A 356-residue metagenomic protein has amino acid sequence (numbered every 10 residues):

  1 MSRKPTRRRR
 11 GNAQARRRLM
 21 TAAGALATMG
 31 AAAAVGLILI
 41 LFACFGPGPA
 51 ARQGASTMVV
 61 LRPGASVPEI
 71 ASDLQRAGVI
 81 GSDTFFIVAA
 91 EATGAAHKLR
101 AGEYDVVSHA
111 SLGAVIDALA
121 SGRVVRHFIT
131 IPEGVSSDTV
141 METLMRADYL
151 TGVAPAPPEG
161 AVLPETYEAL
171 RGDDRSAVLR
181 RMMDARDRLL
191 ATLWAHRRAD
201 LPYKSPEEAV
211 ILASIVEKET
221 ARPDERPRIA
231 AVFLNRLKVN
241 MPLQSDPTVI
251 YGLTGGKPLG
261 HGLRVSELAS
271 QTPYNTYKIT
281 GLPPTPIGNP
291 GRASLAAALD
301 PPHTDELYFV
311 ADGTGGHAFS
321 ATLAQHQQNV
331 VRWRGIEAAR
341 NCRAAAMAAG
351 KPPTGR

Functional and structural regions predicted by a protein language model:
M1-K4, G355-R356: Short, intrinsically disordered, low-complexity terminal/loop segments
R3-S56: N-terminal type II signal-anchor transmembrane helix that functions as the membrane-insertion/stop-transfer segment
A15-R18, M58-R62, A77, Y251 (+1 more regions): N-terminal short leaders/motifs
G24-M29, S56, L61, A95-H97 (+4 more regions): Short low-complexity stretches enriched in small and charged residues
G30-A31, R62, V107, I287 (+1 more regions): Pocket-edge positions in alpha/beta enzyme catalytic cores
L41-C44, L112, S266-E267, A297-A298: Short, flexible segments with low predicted structural confidence
F42-H196: Signal peptide-directed extracytoplasmic domains
S66, M141-T151, P155-R356: Bacterial extracytoplasmic/cell-wall-associated proteins, especially those involved in peptidoglycan
